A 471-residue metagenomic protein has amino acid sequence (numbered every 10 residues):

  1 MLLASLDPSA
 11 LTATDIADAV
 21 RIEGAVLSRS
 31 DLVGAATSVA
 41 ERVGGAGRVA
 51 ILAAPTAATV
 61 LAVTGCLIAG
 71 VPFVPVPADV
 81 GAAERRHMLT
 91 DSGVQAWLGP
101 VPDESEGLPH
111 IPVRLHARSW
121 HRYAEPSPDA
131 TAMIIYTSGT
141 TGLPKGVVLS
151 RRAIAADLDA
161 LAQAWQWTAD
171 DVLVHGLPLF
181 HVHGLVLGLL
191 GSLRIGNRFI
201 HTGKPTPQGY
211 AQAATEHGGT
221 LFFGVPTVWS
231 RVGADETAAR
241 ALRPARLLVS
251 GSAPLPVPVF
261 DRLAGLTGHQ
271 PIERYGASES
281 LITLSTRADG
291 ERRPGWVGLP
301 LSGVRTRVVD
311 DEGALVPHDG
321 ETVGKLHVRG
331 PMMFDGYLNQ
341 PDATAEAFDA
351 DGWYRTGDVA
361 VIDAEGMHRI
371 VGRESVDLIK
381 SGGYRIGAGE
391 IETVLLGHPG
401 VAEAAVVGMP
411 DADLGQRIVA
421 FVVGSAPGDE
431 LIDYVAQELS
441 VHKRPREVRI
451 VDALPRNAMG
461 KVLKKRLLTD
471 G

Functional and structural regions predicted by a protein language model:
M1-G47, A69, Q212, G428 (+1 more regions): N-lobe entry segment of adenylate-forming
A4, L11-I16, R118-Y136, L143 (+1 more regions): Conserved pre-ATP/AMP-binding loop-to-beta segment of ANL
A25, A40-V80, R385: Conserved AMP-binding/adenylate-forming
A25-S30, A132-D159: Conserved AMP-binding A3 loop
A155-V172, F180-L221, D235: Conserved AMP-binding/adenylation subdomain of ANL enzymes
G219-G224, A234-R293, R305: Gly/Ser/Thr-rich phosphate-binding loop
R307-H327, E346, A364-E365, A426-G428 (+1 more regions): Conserved beta-loop-beta connector loops within the AMP-binding
G330, D335-G336, V359-K443, A453 (+2 more regions): AMP-binding/adenylate-forming catalytic core of the ANL superfamily
